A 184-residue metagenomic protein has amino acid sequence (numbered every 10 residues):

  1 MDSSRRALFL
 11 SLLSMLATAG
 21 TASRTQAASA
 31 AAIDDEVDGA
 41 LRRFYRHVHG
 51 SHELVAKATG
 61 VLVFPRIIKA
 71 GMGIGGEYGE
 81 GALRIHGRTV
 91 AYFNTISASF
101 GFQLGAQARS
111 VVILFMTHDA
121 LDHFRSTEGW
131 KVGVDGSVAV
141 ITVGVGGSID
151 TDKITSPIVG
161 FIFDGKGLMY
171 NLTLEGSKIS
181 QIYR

Functional and structural regions predicted by a protein language model:
M1-L16: N-terminal secretory signal peptides and thylakoid transit peptides that target proteins across membranes
A17-T18, Q181: A generic secondary-structure boundary signal that marks alpha-helix termini
G20-A22: N-terminal signal peptide c-region/cleavage motif recognized by signal peptidases
Q26-R184: Small-residue-enriched, tightly packed secondary-structure blocks
